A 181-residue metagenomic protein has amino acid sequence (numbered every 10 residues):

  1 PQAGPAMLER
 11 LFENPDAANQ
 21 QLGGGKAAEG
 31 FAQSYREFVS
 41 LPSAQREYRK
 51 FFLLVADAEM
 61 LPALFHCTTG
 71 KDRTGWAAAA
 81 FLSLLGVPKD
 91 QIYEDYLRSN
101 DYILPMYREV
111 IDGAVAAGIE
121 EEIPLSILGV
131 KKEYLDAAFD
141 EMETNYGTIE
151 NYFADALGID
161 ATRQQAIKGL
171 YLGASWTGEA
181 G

Functional and structural regions predicted by a protein language model:
P1-L64, A77-G181: Cys-dependent protein tyrosine phosphatase-like superfamily
T68-T69, R73-T74: Ser/Thr-glycine-rich phosphate-binding loops at phosphate-binding pockets of nucleotides, nucleotide cofactors
